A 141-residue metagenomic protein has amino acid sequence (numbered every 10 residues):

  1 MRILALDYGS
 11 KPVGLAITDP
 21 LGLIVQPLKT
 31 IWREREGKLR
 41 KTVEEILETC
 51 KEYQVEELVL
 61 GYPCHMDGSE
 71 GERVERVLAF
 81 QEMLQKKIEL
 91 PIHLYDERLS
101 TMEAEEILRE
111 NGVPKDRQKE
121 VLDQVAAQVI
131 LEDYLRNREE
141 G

Functional and structural regions predicted by a protein language model:
R2-I3, K11-G141: Phosphate- and other anionic-substrate recognition elements at nucleic-acid/protein interfaces
D7: Conserved catalytic-loop position in the HRD/HxD motif
